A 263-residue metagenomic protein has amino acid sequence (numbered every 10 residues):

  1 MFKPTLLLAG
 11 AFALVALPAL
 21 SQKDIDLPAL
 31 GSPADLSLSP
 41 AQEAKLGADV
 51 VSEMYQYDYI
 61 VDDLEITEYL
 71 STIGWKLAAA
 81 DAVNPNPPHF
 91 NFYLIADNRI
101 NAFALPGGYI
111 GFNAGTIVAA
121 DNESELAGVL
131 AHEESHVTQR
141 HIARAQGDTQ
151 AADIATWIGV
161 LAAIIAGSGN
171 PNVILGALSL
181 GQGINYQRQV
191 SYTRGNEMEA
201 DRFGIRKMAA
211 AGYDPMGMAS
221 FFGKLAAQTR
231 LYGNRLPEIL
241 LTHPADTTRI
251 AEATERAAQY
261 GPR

Functional and structural regions predicted by a protein language model:
M1-L8: Bacterial N-terminal signal peptides that target proteins for export
A16-P18: N-terminal signal peptide c-region/cleavage motif recognized by signal peptidases
Q22-G169, Y186-Y192, E199-R263: Peri-catalytic and regulatory segments of divalent metal-dependent proteins
P171-S179: Phosphoinositide system proteins, centered on phosphoinositide phosphatases and their trafficking scaffolds
L178-G181, N196-E199: Active-site-adjacent, His/Asp/Glu-enriched structural segments that form or flank metal-binding and acid/base networks
